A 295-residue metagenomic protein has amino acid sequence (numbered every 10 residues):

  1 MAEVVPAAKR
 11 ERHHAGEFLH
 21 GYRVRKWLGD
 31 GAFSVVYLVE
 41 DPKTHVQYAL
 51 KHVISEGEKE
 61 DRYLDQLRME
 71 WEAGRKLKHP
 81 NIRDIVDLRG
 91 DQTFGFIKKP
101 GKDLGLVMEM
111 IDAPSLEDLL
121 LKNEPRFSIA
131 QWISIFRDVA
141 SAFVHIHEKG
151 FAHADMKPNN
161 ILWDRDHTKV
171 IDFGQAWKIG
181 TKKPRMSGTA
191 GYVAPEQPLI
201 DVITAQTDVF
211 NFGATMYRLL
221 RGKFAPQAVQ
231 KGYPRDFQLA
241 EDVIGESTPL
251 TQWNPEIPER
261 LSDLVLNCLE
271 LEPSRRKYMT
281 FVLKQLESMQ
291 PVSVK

Functional and structural regions predicted by a protein language model:
R25-G31, V36: Protein kinase glycine-rich loop
E58-K76: AlphaC helix of the eukaryotic protein kinase fold
K78-F94: Conserved HxN/HPN-centered segment at the entrance to the catalytic loop of eukaryotic protein kinase-like domains
I97-S115: Conserved short submotifs of the Hanks-type protein kinase catalytic core that shape the nucleotide-binding pocket
I135-F136: Activation segment signature within eukaryotic-like protein kinase domains
H147-W163: Catalytic-loop of the protein kinase fold
D208: Conserved catalytic-loop aspartate of Hanks-type protein kinases
